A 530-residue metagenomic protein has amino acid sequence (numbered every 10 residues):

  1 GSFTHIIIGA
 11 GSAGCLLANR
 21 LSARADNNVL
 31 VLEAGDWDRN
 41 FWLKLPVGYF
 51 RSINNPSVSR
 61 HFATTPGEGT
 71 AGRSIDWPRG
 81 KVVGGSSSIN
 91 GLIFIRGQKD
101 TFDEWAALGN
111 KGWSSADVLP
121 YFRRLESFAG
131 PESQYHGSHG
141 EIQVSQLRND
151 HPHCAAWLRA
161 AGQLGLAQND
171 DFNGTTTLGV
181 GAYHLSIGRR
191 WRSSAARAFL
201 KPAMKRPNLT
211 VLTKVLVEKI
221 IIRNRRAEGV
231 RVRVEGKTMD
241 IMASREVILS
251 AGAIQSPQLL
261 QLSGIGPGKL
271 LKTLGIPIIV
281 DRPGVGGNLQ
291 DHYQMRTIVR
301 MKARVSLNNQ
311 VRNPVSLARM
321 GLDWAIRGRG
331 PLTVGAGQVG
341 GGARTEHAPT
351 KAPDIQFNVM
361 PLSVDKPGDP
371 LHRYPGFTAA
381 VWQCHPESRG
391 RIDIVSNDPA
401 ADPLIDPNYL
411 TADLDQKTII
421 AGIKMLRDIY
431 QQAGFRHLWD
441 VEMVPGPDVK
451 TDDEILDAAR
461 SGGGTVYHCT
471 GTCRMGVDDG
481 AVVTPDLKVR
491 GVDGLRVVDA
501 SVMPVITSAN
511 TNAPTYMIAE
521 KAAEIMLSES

Functional and structural regions predicted by a protein language model:
G1-S530: N-terminal redox-cofactor-binding region of secreted/periplasmic oxidoreductases
